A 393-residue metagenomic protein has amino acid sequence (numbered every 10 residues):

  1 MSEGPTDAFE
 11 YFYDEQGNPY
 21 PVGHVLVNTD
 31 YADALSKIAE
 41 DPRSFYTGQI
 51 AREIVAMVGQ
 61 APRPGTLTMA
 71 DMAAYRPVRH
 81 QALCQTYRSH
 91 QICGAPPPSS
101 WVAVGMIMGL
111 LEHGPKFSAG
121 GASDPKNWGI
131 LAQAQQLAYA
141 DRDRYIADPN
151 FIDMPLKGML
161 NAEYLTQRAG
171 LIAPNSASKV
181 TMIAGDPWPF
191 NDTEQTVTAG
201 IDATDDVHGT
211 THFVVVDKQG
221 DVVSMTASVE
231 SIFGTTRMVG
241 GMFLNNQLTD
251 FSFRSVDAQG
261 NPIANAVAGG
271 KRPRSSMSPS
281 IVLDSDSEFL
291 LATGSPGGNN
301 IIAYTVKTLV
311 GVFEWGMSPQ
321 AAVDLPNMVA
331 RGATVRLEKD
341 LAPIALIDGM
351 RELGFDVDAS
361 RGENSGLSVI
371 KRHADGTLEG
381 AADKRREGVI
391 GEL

Functional and structural regions predicted by a protein language model:
M1-E40, F45-T47, R52-S99, L160 (+3 more regions): Noncatalytic scaffold domains of N-terminal-nucleophile
I38-R52, V58, G109, S295-M317: Alpha-helical support elements that line or immediately flank enzyme active sites and cofactor-binding pockets
G48, R52-V55, G121-Y139, P319-V329: Short, well-structured alpha-helical segments that form the helix of a local strand-helix-strand
G65-T68, V216, D221-D286, L291 (+2 more regions): Active-site rim segments in enzyme catalytic domains, especially the processed small/beta chain of N-terminal
R79, V207-T210, S275-M277: Short, small/polar residue-rich loop motifs at catalytic or cofactor-binding pockets
C93-W101, T211-V214, S224-T236, G294-I302: Glycine-rich phosphate/pyrophosphate-binding beta-alpha loops
K116-S228, R237-V239, S360-R361: Internal maturation/activation junctions in enzymes
Q219, G270-P273, T305, E314-G362: Extended C-terminal subregions enriched in glycine
